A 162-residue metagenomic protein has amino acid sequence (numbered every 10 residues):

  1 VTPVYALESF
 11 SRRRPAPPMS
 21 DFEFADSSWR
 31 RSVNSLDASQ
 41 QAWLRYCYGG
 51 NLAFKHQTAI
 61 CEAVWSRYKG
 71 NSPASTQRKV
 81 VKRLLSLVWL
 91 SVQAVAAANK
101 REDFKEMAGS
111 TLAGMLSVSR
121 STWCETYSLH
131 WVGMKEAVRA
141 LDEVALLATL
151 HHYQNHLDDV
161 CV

Functional and structural regions predicted by a protein language model:
V1-A42, Y46-T76, K105-T122, S128-V162: N-terminal interaction/assembly modules
R45-Y46, A53-F54, R78-M107: Short, amphipathic alpha-helical "recognition" segments used to contact nucleic acids or chromatin
